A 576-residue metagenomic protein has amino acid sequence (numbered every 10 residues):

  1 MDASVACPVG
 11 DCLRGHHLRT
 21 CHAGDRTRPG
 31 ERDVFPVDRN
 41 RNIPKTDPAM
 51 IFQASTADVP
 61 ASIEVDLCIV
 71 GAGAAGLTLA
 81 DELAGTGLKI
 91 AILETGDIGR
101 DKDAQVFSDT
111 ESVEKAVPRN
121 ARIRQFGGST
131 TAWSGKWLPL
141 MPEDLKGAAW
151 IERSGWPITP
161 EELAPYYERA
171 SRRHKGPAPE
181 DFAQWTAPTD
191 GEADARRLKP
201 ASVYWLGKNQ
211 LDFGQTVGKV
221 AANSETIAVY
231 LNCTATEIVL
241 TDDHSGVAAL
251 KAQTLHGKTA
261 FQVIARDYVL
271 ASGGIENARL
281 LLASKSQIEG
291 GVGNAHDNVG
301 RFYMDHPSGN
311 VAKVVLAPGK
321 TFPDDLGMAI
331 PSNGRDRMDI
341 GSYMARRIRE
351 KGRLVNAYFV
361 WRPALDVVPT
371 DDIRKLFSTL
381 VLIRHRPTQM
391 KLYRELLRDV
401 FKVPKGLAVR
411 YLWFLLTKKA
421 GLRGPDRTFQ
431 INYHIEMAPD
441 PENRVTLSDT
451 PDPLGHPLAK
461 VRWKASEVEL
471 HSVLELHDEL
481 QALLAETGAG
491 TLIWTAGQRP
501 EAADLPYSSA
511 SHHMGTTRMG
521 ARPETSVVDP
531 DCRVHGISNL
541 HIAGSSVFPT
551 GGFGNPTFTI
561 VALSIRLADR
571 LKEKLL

Functional and structural regions predicted by a protein language model:
N40, K45-L67, G85-T86, I565 (+1 more regions): Extreme N-terminal leader/targeting segments of oxidoreductases
G71-G73, T95, S545: Glycine-rich Rossmann-fold phosphate-binding loop(s) that bind the pyrophosphate of adenine dinucleotide cofactors
A84-Q105: Glycine-rich FAD pyrophosphate-binding loop
I98, V106, R119-R122, I238 (+4 more regions): Glycine-rich loop(s) and the adjacent beta-strand/alpha-helix scaffold that form part
S108-F182, A438-S448, P453: Redox-cofactor-proximal catalytic regions of oxidoreductases
A149-E152, W156-D242, G246-A249, D504-S509: Conserved redox-cofactor binding core of oxidoreductases
Y230-D243, W413-R444, L454-T550, T557: A glycine-rich dinucleotide-binding beta-alpha-beta segment and adjacent secondary-structure elements that constitute
H296-V299, S308, A312-P457, A510-H513 (+2 more regions): FAD cofactor-binding and catalytic pocket of flavoenzymes
